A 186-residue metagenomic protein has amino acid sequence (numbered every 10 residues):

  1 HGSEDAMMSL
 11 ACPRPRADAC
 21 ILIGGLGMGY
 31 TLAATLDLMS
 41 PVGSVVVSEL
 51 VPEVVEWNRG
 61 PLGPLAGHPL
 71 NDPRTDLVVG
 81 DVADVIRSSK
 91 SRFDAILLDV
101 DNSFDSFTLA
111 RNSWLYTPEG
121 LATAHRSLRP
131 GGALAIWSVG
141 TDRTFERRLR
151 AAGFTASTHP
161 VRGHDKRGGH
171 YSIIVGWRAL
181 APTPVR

Functional and structural regions predicted by a protein language model:
H1: Beta-strand/loop nucleic-acid-binding surfaces
E4-P130, I136-V139, R147, A152 (+2 more regions): The AdoMet/dcAdoMet-binding core of the Class I SAM-like
P13, D142, L180-P182: Residues that cap or initiate secondary-structure elements
R143-E146, R186: Class I (Rossmann-like) S-adenosyl-L-methionine-dependent methyltransferase catalytic domain, capturing the SAM-binding
I174-R186: C-terminal lobe and adjacent flexible extensions of AdoMet/dcAdoMet transferase-like proteins
